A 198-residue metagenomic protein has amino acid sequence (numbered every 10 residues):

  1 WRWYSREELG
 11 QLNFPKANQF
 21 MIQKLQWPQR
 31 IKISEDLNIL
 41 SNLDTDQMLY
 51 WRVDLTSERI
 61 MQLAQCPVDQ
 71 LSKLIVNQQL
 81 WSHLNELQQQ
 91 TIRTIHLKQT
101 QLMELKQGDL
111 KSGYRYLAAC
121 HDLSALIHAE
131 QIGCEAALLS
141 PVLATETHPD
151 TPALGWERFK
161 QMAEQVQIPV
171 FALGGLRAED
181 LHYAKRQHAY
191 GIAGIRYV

Functional and structural regions predicted by a protein language model:
W1-K24: NUDIX/MutT-family hydrolases
L12-N13, I31-S41, T45-H128, L138-S140: Catalytic beta/alpha-barrel core
L25-Q29: A short, charged/proline- and glycine-enriched loop that marks the coil->beta-strand transition at the N-terminal
D44-D46, Q90, I132, Q165 (+1 more regions): Structural motif
I95-L105, A136-D150, G175-V198: Glycine-rich phosphate-binding active-site loops on the catalytic face of alpha/beta enzymes
G113-Y114, Q165-P169: Short acidic, glycine/proline-enriched helix-loop-strand junctions
T151-F159: Charged helix-capping and loop-helix junction motifs
G155, G174-G175: Nucleic acid-binding interface residues in structured DNA/RNA-binding domains, emphasizing the DNA-engaging scaffolds
